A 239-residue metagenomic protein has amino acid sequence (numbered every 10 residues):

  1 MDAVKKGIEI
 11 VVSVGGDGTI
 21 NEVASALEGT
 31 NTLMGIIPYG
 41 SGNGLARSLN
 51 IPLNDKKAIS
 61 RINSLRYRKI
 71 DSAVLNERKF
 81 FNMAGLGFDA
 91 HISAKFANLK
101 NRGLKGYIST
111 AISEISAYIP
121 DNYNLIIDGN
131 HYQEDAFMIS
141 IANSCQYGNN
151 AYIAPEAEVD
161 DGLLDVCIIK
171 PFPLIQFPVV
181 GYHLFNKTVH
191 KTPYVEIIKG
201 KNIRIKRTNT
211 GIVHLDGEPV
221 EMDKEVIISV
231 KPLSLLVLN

Functional and structural regions predicted by a protein language model:
M1-V11, N21, S25, N130: ATP/NTP phosphate-donor binding region
I8, G29-F137: Catalytic core of DAGKc-family lipid kinases
S13-D17: N-terminal glycine-rich "phosphate-gripper" loop used for MgATP/nucleotide binding and carboxylate activation
E22-A24, L45-S48, N150-A151, P178 (+1 more regions): Short glycine-/acidic-enriched loop or helix-start segments at secondary-structure transitions that form or flank
G85, D89, S140-A154: Glycine-rich phosphate/pyrophosphate-binding beta-alpha loops
D89-I92, Q133-D135, Y147-N150, L174-F177: Short acidic/glycine-rich loop or secondary-structure boundary segments that cap or lie
K100-S109, P155-I175: Gly/Ser/Thr-rich active-site loops/lids in small-molecule metabolic enzymes that frequently grip phosphoryl groups
I127, Q133, E158, I168-N239: ATP/nucleoside-binding phosphotransfer catalytic cores, i.e., glycine-rich phosphate-binding loops
